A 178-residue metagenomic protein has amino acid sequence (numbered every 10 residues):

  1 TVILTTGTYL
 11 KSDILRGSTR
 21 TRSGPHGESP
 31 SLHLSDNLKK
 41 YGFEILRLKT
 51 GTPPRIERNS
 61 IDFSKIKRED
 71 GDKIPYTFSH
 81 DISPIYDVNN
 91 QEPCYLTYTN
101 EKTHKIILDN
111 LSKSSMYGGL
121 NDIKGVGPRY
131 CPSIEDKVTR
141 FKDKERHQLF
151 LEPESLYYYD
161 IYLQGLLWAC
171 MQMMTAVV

Functional and structural regions predicted by a protein language model:
T1-T8, L38: Short hydrophobic core segments
T5-Y9, H147-F150: Short hydrophobic/aromatic-rich motifs at helix boundaries and adjacent loops
T6-T8, I14, R47-T50: Glycine-rich, histidine-containing beta strand-loop boundary motifs that form or position
Y9-L10, Y157: Glycine-rich nucleotide phosphate-binding loop and flanking beta-alpha elements of Rossmann-like dinucleotide-binding
K11-T21, S83-N89: Acidic/polar active-site rim loop that often engages polyanionic ligands
S18-G24, G165-L167: Short glycine-enriched, charge-decorated loop/helix-capping segments at active-site entrances that position
H26-D36: Glycine-rich S-adenosyl-L-methionine
S35-V177: An anion/pyrophosphate-binding glycine-rich loop and adjacent beta-alpha core in soluble alpha-beta enzymes
